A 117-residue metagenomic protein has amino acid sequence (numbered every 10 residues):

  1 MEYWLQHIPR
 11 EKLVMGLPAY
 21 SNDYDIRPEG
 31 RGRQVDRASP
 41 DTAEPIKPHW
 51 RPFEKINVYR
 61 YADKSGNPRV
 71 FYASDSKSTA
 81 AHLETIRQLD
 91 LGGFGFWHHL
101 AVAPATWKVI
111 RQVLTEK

Functional and structural regions predicted by a protein language model:
M1-P9: CE4/NodB-like, metal-dependent polysaccharide N-deacetylase domain that modifies extracellular/periplasmic N-acetylated
I8-V14, L89-F94: Loop/turn elements at helix/coil->beta-strand transitions in domains of secreted/extracellular proteins
R10-T85, L114-E116: Glycan-binding loop/region signatures in secreted carbohydrate-active enzymes
N22, S78-K117: Acidic/aromatic/glycine-rich contiguous surface patches that form carbohydrate-binding/processing clefts and analogous
